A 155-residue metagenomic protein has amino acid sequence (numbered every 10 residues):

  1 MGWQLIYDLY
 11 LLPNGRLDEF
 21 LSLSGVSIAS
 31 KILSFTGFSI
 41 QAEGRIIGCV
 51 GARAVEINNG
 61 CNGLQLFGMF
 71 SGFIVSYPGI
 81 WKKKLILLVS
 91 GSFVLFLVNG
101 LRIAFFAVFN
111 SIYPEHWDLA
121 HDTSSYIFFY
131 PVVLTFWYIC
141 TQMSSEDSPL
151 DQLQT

Functional and structural regions predicted by a protein language model:
M1-T155: Hydrophobic N-terminal alpha-helices or hydrophobic patches in metabolic proteins across all domains of life
